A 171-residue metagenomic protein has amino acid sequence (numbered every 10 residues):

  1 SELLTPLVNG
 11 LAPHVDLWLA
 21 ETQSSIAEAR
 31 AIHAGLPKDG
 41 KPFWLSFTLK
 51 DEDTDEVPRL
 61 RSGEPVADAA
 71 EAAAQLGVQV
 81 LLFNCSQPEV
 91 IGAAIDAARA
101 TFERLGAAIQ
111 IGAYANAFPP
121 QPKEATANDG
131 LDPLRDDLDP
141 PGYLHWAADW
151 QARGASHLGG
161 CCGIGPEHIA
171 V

Functional and structural regions predicted by a protein language model:
S1-V171: Domain-level signal for soluble alpha/beta catalytic cores
